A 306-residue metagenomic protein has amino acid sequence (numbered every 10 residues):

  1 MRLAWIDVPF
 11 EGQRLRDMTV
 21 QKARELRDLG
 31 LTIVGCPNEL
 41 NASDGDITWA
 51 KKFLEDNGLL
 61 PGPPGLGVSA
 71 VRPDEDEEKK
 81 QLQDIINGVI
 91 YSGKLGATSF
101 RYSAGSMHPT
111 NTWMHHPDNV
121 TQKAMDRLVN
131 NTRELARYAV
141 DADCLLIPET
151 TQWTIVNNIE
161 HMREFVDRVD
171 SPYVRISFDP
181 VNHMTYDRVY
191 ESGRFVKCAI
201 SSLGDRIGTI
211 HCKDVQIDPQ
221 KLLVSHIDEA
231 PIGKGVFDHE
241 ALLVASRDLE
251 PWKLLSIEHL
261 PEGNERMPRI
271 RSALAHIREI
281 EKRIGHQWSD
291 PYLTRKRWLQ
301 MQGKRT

Functional and structural regions predicted by a protein language model:
M1-S99, Q122-K123, R133, S171 (+2 more regions): N-terminal pre-domain/capping segments
F10-D17, G35-W49, S69-K79, H108 (+4 more regions): Acidic-and-aromatic substrate-binding clefts and catalytic sites of carbohydrate-active enzymes
L26, L54, S92, L146 (+5 more regions): Conserved, mostly hydrophobic/aromatic
I33-V34, P64, N130-V236, G285-S289 (+1 more regions): Acidic/histidine-rich catalytic cores of soluble enzymes
C36, G62-P64, T98-G105, C144-E149 (+1 more regions): Short beta-strand segments at enzyme active-site cores
D44-D56, D84-T98, E160-D167, R194-R206 (+1 more regions): Short amphipathic alpha-helices and their capping/turn segments at secondary-structure boundaries
M114-M125, D228-E229: Glycine-rich tight-turn/loop motif centered on a GG-T
G235, E240-R247, K253-E258: H/E-rich (His + Asp/Glu) clusters that bind or coordinate divalent metals
